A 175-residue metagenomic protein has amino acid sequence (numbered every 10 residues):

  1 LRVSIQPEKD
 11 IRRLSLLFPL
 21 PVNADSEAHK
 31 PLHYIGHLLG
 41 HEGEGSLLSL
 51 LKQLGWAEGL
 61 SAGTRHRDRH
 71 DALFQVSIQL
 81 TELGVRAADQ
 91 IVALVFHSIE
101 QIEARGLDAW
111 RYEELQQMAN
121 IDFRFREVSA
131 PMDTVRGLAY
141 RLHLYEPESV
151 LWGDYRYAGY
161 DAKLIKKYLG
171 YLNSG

Functional and structural regions predicted by a protein language model:
L1-G175: Mature, solvent-exposed C-terminal subdomains and processed small-chain segments of exported/organellar
